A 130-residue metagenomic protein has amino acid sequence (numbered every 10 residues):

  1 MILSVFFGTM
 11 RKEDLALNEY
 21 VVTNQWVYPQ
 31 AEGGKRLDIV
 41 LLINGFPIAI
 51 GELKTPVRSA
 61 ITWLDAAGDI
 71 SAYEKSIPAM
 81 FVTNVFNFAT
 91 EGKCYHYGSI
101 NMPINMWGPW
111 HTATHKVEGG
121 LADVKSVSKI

Functional and structural regions predicted by a protein language model:
M1-I130: ATP-dependent helicase/translocase motor core
